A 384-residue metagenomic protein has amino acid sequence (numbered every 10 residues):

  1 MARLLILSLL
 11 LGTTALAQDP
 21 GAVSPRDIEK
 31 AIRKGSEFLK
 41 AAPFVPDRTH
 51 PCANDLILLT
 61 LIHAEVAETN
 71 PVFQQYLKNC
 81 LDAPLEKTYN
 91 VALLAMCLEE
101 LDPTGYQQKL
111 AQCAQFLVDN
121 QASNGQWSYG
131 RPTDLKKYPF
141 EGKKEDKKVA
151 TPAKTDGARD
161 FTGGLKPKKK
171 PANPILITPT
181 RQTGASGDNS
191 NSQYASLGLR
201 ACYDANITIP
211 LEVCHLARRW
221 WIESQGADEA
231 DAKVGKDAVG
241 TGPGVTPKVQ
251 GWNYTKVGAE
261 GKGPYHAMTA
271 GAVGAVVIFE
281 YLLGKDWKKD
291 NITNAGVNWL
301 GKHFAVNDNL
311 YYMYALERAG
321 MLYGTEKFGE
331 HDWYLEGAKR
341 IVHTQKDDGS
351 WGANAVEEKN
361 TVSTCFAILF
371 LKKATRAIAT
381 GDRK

Functional and structural regions predicted by a protein language model:
R3-T14: Bacterial N-terminal signal peptides
A15-K384: Preference for long, amphipathic alpha-helical scaffolds in soluble/luminal domains and all-alpha bundles
